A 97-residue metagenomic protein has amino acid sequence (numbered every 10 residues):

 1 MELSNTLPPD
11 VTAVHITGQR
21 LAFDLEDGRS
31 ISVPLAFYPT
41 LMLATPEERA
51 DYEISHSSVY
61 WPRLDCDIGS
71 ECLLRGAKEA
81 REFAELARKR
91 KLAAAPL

Functional and structural regions predicted by a protein language model:
M1-L97: Motif-centric detector for short Cys/His coordination patterns
